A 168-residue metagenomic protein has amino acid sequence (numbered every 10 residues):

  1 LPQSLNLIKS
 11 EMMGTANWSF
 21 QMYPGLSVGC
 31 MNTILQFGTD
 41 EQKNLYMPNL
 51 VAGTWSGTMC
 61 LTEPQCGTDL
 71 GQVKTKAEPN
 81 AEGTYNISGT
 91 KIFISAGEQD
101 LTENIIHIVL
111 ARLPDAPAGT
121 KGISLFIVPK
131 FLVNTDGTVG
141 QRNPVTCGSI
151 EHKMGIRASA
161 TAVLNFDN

Functional and structural regions predicted by a protein language model:
L1, I34-P79, T84-Y85, I92-F93: Gly/Pro-rich turn-and-neighbor structural signature
L1-P48, A52-G53, A96, L101-I106 (+1 more regions): Internal helix-loop-helix
A16-W18, A52-S56, A81-G83, N104-I105 (+2 more regions): Short coil/turn connectors at secondary-structure junctions
S27-C30, E63-Q65, I127, T146-E151: A glycine-rich phosphate-binding loop feature that marks nucleotide/adenosyl-phosphate handling sites
T58-L61, K74-E78, T84-S88, F93-I94 (+4 more regions): Structured core elements
Q65-T68, E98-D100, P117, K153-A160: Short Gly/Pro-enriched turn/cap motifs at secondary-structure boundaries
S88-T138, R142: A short core secondary-structure module
T138-D167: Flexible, small-/acidic-enriched active-site or ligand-binding loops
